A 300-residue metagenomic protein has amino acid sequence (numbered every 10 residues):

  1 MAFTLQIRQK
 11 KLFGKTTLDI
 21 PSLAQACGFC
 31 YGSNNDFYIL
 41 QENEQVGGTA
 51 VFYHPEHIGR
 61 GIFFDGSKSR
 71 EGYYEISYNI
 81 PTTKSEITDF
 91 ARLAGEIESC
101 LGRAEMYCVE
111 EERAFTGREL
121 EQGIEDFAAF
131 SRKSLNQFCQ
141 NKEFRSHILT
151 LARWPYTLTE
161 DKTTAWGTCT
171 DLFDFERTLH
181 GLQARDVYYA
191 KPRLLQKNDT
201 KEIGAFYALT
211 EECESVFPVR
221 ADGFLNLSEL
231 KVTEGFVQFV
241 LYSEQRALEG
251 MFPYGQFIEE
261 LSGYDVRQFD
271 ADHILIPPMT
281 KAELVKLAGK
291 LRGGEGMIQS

Functional and structural regions predicted by a protein language model:
M1-Q45, Q140-T164, R292-S300: Short, extreme N-terminal segment that most often corresponds to the first beta-strand
T16-S22, T116, S243, P253: Secondary-structure junction/capping motif
S22-I80, K84, L225-T233, Q238 (+1 more regions): Short, intrinsically disordered low-complexity segments
Q25, R92, E96, K286: Charged/polar, solvent-exposed surface patches and flexible loops
N35-D36, Q41-N43, D65-T168: Internal, hydrophobic cores of structured domains that mediate oligomerization or house catalytic pockets within large
L120-F239: Aromatic/basic-lined ligand-recognition segments that form π-stacking hydrophobic pockets flanked by Lys/Arg to engage
L230-S300: Extended, charged low-complexity segments that frequently continue into or abut oligomerization scaffolds
